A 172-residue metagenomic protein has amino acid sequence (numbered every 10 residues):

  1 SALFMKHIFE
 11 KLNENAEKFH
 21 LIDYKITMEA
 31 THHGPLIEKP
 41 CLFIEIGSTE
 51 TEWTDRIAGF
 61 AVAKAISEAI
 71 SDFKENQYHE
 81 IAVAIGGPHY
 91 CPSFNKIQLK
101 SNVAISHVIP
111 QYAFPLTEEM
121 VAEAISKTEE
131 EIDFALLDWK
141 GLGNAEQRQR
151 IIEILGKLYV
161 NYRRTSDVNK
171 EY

Functional and structural regions predicted by a protein language model:
S1-M5, M28-T31: A substrate-binding/cap region within the structured catalytic cores of diverse enzymes
A2-D23: N-terminal low-complexity, intrinsically disordered segments
L3, I57, A61, E146 (+1 more regions): Conserved active-site and cofactor/substrate-binding residues in soluble primary-metabolism enzymes
F19-H20, G34-E38, E75-Q77, K127-E129: Solvent-exposed alpha-helices and their adjacent loops that cap or buttress functional pockets in soluble metabolic
H20-D23, S71-A84, T165: Flexible, glycine/charged-enriched surface loops at secondary-structure junctions
T27-F73: Active-site-adjacent mobile loop/cap segments within catalytic or ligand-binding domains
Q77-L142: Acidic, Ser/Thr-rich low-complexity intrinsically disordered segments
A145-Y172: C-terminal accessory extensions appended to soluble enzyme cores
